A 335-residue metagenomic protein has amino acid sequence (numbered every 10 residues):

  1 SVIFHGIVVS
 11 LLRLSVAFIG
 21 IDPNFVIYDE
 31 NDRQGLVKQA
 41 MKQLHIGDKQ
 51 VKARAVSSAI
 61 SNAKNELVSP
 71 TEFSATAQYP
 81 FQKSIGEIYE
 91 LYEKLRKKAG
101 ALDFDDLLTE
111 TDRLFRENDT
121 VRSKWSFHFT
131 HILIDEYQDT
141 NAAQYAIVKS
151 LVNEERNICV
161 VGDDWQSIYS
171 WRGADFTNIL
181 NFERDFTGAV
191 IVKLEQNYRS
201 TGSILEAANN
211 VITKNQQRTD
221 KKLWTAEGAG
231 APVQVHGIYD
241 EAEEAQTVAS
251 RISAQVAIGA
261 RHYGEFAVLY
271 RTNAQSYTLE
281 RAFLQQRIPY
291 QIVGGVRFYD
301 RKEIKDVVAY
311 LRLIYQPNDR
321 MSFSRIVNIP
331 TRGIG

Functional and structural regions predicted by a protein language model:
S1-A59, K64, V68-P80, E87 (+1 more regions): Conserved P-loop NTPase-based nucleic-acid remodeling module centered on helicase motor cores
I3-G6, G162-W165, W171-F176, Q196-Y198 (+3 more regions): A short beta-strand-to-loop transition that corresponds to the Sensor-1 phosphate-sensing loop of AAA+ P-loop ATPases
I7-S15, W165-R172, R199-S200, I292-Y315 (+1 more regions): Short alpha-helix plus adjacent loop in nuclease-associated cores
V16, T187-V190, E195-Y290, R312-Q316: Helicase P-loop NTPase motor core
D29, Q78-N181, L194-S200: Conserved helicase NTPase motor core
D48, N65-P70, R156, V211-L223: Proline-centered turn/helix-capping motifs that create local helix->coil transitions or kinks
Q78, S276-I288, R301, V308-I334: Conserved helicase C-terminal RecA-like lobe
S126, N153-N157, S253, H262-E265 (+1 more regions): Accessory helical subdomains and C-terminal extensions of nucleic-acid helicases that mediate DNA/RNA engagement
